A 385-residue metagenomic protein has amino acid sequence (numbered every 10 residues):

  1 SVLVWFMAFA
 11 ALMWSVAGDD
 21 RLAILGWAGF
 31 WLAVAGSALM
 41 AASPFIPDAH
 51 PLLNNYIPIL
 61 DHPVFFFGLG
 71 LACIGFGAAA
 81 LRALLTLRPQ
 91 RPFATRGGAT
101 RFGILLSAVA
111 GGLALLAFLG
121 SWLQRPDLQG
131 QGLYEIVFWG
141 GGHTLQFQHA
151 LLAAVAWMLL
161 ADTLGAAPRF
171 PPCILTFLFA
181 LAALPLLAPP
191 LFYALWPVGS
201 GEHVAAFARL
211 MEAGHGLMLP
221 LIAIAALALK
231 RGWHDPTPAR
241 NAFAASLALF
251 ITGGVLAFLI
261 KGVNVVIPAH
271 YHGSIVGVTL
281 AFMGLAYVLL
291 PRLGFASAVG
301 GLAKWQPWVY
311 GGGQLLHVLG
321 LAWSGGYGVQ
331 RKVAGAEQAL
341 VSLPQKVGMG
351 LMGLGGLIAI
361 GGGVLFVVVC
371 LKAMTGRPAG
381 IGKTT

Functional and structural regions predicted by a protein language model:
S1-H50, H62-R88, R101-R125, F138-A161 (+6 more regions): Hydrophobic cores of alpha-helical transmembrane segments in multi-pass integral membrane proteins
P51-Y56, G130, W196-V204: Membrane-interface helix termini and inter-helical loops of multi-pass transporters
R91-T100: A conserved hydrophobic secondary-structure block that centers on an alpha-helix together with its immediately flanking
L133-V137: Membrane-helix and juxtamembrane interface regions of eukaryotic multi-pass membrane proteins
G165-F170: Solvent-exposed interhelical
H234: Detector for conserved single-position "signature" residues within domains
T375-T385: Short, charged juxtamembrane terminal tails flanking transmembrane helices
